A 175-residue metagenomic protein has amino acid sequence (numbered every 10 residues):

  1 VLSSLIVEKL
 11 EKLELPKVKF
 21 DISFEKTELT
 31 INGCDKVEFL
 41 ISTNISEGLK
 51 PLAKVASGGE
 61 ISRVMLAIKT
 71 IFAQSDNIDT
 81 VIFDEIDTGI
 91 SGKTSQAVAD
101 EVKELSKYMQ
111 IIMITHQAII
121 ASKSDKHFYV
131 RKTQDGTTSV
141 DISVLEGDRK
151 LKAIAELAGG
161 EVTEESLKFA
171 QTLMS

Functional and structural regions predicted by a protein language model:
V1-I82, E104, R149-S175: Conserved NTPase motor "head" modules and their coupling/switch loops across ABC/AAA+ ATPases, GTPases, and GHKL ATPases
S46-E47, T88, G136: A short, flexible beta-alpha/helix-coil linker loop
V55, E85-I90: ABC ATPase nucleotide-binding domain "signature" loop
T70, D87, T133: Flexible, active-site-proximal loop/turn residues at the rims of small-molecule/cofactor binding pockets and catalytic
S75-D76, T88-Q96: Conserved D-loop-proximal element of ABC-family nucleotide-binding domains
I82-E85, I114: Generic enzyme active-site microenvironment
K93-S175: C-terminal lobe/lid and adjacent interdomain/linker elements of RecA-like ASCE P-loop ATPase modules
